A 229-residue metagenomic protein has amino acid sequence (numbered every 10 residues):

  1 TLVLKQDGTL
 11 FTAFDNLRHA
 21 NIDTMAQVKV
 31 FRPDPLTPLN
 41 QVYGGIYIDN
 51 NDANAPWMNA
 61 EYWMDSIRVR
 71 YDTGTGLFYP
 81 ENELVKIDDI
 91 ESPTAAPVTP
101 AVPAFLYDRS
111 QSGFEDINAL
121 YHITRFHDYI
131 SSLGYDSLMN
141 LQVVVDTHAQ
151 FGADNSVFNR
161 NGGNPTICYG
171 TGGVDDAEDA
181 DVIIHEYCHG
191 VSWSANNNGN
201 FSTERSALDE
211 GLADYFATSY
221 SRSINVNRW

Functional and structural regions predicted by a protein language model:
T1-I183, G190-W229: Zymogen propeptides/activation segments of proteases
